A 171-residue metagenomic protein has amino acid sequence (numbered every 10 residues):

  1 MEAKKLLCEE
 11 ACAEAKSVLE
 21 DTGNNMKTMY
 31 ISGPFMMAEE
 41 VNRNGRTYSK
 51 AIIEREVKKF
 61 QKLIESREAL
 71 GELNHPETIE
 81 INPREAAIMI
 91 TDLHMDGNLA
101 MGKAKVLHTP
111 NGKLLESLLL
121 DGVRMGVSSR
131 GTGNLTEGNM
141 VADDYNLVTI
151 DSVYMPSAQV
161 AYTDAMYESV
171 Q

Functional and structural regions predicted by a protein language model:
M1-E65: Polar/acidic, low-complexity leader/linker segments enriched in S/T/G and N/D
L7, Y30, L70-E72, N82-Q171: Residue microenvironments linked to proteolytic maturation and disulfide-stabilized extracellular modules
M36-G45, E77-N82, T109-K113: Short, surface-exposed beta-strand/loop "edge" segments at domain boundaries and coil↔beta transitions
I53-R84: Short, well-structured hydrophobic secondary-structure segments
